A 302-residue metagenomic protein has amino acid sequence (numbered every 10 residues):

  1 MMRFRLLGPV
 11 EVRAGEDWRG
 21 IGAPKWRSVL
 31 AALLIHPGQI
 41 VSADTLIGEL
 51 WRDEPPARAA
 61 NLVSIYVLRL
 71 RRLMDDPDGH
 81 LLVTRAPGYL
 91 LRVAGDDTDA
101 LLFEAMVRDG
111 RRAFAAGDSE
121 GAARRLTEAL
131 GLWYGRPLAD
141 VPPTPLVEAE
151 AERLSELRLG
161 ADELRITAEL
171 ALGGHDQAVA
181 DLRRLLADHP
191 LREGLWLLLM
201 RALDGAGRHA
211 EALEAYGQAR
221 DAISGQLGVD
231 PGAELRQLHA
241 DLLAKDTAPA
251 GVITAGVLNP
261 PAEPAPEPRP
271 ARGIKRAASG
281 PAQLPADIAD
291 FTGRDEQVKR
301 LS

Functional and structural regions predicted by a protein language model:
M1-R184: Intrinsically disordered, low-complexity protein-interaction/activation regions
E16, P77, W133-R136, V141 (+7 more regions): Residue-level signal for pocket-adjacent positions within structured domains
T144-V147, H189, F291: Conserved phosphate/pyrophosphate-binding and hydrolysis machinery centered on Walker-type P-loop NTPases, extending
L154, A161, I166-K275: Recognition helices and adjacent regulatory flanks at domain boundaries
A255-L301: Conserved adenine-nucleotide phosphate-binding loops and their immediately adjacent elements
